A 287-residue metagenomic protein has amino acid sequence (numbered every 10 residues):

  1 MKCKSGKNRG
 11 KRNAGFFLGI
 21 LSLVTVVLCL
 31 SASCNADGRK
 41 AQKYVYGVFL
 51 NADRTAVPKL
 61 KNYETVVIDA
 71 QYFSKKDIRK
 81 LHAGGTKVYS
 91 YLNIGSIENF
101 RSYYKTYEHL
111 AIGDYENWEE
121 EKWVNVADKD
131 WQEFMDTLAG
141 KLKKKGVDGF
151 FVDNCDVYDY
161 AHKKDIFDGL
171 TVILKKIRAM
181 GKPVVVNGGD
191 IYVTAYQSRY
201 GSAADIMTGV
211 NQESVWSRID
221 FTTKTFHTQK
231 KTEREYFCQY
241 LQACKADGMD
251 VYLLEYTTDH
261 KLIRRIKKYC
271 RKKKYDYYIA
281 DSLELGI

Functional and structural regions predicted by a protein language model:
M1-K11: N-terminal secretory signal peptides that target proteins for export/translocation
G19-C29: Bacterial N-terminal signal peptides
L30-G38: Sec-dependent signal peptide cleavage junction
D37-I287: Glycan-processing catalytic domains of CAZymes
